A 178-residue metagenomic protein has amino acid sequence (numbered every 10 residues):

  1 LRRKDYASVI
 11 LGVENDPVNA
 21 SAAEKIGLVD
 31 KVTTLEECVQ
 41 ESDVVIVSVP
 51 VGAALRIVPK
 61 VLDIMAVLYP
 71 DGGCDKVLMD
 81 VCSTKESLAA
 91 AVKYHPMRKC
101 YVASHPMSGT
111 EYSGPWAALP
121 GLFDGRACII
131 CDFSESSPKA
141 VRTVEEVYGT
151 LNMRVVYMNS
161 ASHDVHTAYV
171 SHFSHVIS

Functional and structural regions predicted by a protein language model:
K4-L28: NAD(P)-binding Rossmann-fold cofactor-contacting core
V9-I10, D75, C100, A127 (+1 more regions): Residues at the starts of beta-strands that form the adenosine-phosphate
N15-D16, V49-P50, V81-S83: Short beta->alpha hinge that forms the Motif I/post-I loop of the SAM-binding pocket
V18-N19, A53, K85-L88: Conserved short alpha-helix immediately C-terminal to the canonical SAM/SAH-binding motif I of Rossmann-like
V29-S42: Short acidic low-complexity segments
V45-I46, M79: N-terminal Rossmann-like NAD(P) cofactor-binding module of classical short-chain dehydrogenase/reductase
I57-W116: Rossmann-like NAD(P)(H) cofactor-binding subdomain of soluble oxidoreductases
L122-S178: Internal alpha-helical scaffold of NAD(P)-dependent oxidoreductase catalytic cores
